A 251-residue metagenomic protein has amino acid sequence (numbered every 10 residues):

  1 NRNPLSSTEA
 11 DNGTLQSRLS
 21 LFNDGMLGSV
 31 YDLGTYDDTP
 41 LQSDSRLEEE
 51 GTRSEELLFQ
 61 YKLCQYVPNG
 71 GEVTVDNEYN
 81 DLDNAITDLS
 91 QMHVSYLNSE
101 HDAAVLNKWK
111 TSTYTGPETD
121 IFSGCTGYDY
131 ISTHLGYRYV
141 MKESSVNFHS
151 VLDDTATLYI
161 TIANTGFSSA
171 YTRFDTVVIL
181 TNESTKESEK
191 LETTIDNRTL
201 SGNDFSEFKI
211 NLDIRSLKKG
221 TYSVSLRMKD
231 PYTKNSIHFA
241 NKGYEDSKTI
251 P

Functional and structural regions predicted by a protein language model:
N1-L106: Catalytic-core regions of glycoside hydrolase
N12, D24-L27, L33, E50 (+7 more regions): Feature targets compositionally biased, intrinsically disordered low-complexity regions with long contiguous runs
Y31, Y36, Y61, Y66 (+12 more regions): Sequence-level detector for tyrosine residue identity
V75-N77, P117-I121, A156-Y159: A short linear-motif detector with a strong N-terminal bias
Y79, S123-T126, F208: Generic, low-specificity signal for short hydrophobic/alpha-helical stretches with a mild N-terminal bias, encompassing
A85-S144: Catalytic cores of secreted or luminal carbohydrate-active enzymes
S132-P251: Extracellular/luminal regions of secreted and cell-surface proteins that mediate adhesion/ECM remodeling
